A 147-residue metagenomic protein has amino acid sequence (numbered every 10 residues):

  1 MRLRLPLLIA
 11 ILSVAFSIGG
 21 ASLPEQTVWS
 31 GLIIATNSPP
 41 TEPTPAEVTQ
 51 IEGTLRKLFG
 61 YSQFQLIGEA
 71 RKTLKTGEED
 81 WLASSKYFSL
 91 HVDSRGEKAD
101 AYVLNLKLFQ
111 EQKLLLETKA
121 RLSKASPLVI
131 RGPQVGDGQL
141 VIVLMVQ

Functional and structural regions predicted by a protein language model:
M1-R4: Positively charged n-region of N-terminal signal peptides that target proteins for export
P6-S17: Bacterial N-terminal signal peptides
A21-Q147: Outer membrane pore-forming secretion/assembly proteins and partners of Gram-negative envelopes
